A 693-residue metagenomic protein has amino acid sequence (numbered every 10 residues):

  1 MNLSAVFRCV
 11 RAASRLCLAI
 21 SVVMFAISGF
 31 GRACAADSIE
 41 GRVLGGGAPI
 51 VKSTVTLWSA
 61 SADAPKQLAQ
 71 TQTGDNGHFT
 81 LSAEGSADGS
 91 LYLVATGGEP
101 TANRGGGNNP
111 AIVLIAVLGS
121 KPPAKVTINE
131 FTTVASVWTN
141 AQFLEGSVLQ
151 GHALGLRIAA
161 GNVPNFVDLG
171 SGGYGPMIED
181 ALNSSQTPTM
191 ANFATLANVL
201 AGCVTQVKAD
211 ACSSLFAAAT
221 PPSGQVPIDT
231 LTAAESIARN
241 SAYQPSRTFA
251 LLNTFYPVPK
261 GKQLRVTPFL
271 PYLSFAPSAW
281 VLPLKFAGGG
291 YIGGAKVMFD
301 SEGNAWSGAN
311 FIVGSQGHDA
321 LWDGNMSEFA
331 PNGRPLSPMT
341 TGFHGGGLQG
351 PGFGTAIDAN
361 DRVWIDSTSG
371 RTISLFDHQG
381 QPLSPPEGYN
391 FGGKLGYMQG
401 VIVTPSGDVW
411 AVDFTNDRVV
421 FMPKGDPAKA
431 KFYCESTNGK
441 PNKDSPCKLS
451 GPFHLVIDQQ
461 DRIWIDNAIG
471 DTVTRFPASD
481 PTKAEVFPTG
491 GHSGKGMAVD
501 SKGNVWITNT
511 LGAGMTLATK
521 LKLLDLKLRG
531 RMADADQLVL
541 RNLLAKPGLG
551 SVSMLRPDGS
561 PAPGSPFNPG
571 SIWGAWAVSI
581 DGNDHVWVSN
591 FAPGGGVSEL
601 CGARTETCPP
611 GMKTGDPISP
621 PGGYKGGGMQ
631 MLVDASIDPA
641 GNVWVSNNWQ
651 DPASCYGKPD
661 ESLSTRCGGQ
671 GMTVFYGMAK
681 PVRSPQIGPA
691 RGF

Functional and structural regions predicted by a protein language model:
M1-A12: N-terminal secretory signal peptides that target proteins for export/translocation
L3, N109-P110, G439: N-terminal cationic leader/targeting segments used for protein routing and processing
A13-L16, I50-V51: A short, flexible low-complexity segment enriched in Lys/Arg and Gly/Pro that occurs in N-terminal basic tails
R15-G29: Bacterial N-terminal signal peptides
C34-L284, A295: Feature for extracytoplasmic/surface-facing segments of secreted or surface-associated proteins, emphasizing
P245-F693: Flexible "stalk/tail and boundary" regions
